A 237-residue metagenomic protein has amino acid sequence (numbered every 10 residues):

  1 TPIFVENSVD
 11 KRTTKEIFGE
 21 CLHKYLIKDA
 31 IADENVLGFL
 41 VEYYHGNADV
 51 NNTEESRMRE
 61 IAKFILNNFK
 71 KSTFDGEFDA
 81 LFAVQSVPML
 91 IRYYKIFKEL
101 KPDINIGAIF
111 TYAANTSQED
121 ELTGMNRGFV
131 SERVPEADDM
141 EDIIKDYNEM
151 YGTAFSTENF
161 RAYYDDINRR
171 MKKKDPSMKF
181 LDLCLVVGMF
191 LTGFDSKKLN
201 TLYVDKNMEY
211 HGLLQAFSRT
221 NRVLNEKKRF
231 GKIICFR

Functional and structural regions predicted by a protein language model:
T1-N51, L191-R237: Signature of the SF2 helicase/ATPase Hel1-core->accessory helical subdomain module
N52-V186: Conserved C-terminal RecA-like helicase domain
